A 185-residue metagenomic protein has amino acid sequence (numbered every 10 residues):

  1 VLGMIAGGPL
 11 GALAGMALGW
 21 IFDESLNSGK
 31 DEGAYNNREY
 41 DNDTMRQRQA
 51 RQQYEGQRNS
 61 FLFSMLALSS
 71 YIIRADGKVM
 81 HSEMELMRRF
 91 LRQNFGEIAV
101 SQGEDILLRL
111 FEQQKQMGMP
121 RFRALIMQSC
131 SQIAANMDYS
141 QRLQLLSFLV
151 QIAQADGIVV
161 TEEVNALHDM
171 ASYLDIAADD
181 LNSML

Functional and structural regions predicted by a protein language model:
V1-Y71, H81-L185: Small-residue-enriched hydrophobic alpha-helices in membranes
